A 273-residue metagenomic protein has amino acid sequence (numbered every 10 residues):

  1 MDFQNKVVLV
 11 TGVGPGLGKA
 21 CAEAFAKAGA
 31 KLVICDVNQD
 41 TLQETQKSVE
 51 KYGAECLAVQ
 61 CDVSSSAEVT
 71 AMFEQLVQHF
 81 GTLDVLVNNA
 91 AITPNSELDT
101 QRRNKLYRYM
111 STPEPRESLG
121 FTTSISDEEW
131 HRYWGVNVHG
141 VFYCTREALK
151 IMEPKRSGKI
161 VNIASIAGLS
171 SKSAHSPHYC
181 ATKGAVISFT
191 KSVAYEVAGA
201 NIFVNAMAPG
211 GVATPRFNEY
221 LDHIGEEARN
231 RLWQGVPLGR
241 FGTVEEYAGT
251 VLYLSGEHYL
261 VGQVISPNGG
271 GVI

Functional and structural regions predicted by a protein language model:
G12-G16: Conserved glycine-rich cofactor-binding loop
Q39-D40, Q60-F73, I92, D127: The beta1-alpha1 cofactor-binding region of Rossmann-like NAD(H)/NADP(H)-dependent oxidoreductases
I92, R103-Y143, S157, V161 (+2 more regions): Catalytic Tyr-X3-Lys loop
T145, T182, T190: Active-site helix of classical SDR
K150, Y195-E196: Alpha-helical segment proximal to the catalytic Tyr-Lys
S157, R240-P267, V272: C-terminal substrate-recognition "lid" of short-chain dehydrogenase/reductases
S165: Residue(s) in the substrate-gating loop at a strand-loop-helix junction that position the organic substrate next
A198, F203, L260-Q263: Short, small/polar-rich loop/turn modules that mediate ligand/substrate recognition or access, typified
